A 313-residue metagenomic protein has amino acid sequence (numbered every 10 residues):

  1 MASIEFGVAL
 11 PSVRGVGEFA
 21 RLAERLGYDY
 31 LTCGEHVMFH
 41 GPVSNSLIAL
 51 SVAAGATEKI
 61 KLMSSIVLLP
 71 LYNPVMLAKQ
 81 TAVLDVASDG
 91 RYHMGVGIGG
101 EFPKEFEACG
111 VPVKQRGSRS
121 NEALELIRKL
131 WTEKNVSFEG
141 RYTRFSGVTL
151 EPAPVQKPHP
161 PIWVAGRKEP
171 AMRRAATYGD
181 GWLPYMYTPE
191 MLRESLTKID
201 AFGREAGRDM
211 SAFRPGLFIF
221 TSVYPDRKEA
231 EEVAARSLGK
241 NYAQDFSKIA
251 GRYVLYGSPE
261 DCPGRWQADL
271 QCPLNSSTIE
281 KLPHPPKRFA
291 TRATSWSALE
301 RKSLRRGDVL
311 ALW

Functional and structural regions predicted by a protein language model:
M1-L10, G100-K104, T143-H159, R227-G251: N-terminal small/glycine-rich loop or linker at the start of catalytic domains across soluble metabolic enzymes
M1-T57, K61, K157-P160, L282 (+1 more regions): N-terminal beta1-alpha1-beta2 module of alpha/beta enzyme domains
A2-P11, P70-S137, Y185-M186, E190-E194: Flexible, glycine-rich active-site loops centered on histidine and acidic residues that chelate a metal or position
I4-R14, V67-P74, H159-R167, K248-E260: Active-site mouth loops of central-metabolism enzymes
F6-V8, L31-C33, L62-S64, Y92-V96 (+4 more regions): Hydrophobic faces of well-ordered beta-strands that scaffold small-molecule active sites in alpha/beta enzyme cores
S12-A23, Q80, G166-R174, S258-A268: Short, acidic/polar
G27, A53, L84, I127 (+6 more regions): Conserved, mostly hydrophobic/aromatic
L124-I127, L192-I199, P285-L304: C-terminal helical cap(s) of enzyme catalytic domains, especially alpha/beta-barrels
